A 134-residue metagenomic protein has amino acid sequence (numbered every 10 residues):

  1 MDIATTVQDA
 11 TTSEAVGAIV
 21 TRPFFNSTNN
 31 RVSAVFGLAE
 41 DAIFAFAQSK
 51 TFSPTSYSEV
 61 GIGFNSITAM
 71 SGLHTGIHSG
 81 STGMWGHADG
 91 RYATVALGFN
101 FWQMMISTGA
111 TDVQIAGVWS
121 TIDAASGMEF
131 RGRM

Functional and structural regions predicted by a protein language model:
M1-T108, G117-M134: Beta-rich globular "head" domains
